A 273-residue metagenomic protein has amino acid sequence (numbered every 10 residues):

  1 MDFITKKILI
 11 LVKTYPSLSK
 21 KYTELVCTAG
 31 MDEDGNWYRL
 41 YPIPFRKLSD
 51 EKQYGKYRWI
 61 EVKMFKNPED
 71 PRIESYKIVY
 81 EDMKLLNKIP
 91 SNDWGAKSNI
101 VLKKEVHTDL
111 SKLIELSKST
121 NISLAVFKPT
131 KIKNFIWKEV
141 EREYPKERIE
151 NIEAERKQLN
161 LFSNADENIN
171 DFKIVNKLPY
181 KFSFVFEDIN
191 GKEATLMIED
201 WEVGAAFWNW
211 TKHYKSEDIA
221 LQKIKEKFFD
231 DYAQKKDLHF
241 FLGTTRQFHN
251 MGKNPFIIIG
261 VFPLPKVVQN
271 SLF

Functional and structural regions predicted by a protein language model:
M1-F3, I89-F273: Nucleic-acid-binding small beta-barrel platforms of the OB/S1 family and closely associated recruitment extensions
D2-P68: N-terminal ordered "arm"
Y15, Y22, Y38-Y41, Y54-Y57 (+6 more regions): Sequence-level detector for tyrosine residue identity
V26, R58, E74, K236-L238: Structural beta-strand/beta-sheet cores of well-ordered domains, especially the beta-sheet scaffolds that support
D50-K56, M64-F65, I78-V79, K84-W94: Compact, glycine/acidic-enriched structural inserts
M64-V79, R246-N250: OB-fold single-stranded nucleic acid-binding module
